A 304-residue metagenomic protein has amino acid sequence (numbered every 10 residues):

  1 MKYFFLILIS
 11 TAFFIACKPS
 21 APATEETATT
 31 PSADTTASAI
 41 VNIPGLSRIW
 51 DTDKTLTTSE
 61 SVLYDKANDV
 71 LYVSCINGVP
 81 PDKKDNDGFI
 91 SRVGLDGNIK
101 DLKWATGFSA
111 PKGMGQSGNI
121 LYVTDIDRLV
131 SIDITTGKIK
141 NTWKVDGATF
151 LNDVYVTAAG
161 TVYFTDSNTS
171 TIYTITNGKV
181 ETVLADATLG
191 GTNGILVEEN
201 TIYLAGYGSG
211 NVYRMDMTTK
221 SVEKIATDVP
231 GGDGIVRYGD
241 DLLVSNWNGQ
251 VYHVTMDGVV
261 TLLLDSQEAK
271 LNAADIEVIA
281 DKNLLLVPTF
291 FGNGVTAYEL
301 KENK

Functional and structural regions predicted by a protein language model:
F13-A16: C-terminal motif of bacterial Sec signal peptides marking the signal peptidase cleavage site
K18-S20: Bacterial signal peptide processing site
T35-L56: A short helix->beta-strand "capping" segment at the edge of beta-propeller domains
L46-D53, N98-A105, K138-K144, K179-D186 (+2 more regions): A short beta-strand motif characteristic of beta-propeller blades
L56-N68, N86, A105-I120, D146-V162 (+5 more regions): Beta-rich, blade/repeat-based domains predominating in secreted/periplasmic proteins but also intracellular
N77-P81, R128, T169-T171, S209-G210 (+1 more regions): Short glycine/acidic-enriched loop and turn motifs that connect beta-strands
V93-G97, D133-K138, I175-K179, D216-K220 (+2 more regions): Short loop/turn segments that connect beta-strands within beta-propeller blades
D275-K304: Blade-level signature of beta-propeller repeat domains, shared across WD40, Kelch, NHL, RCC1 and BNR/Asp-box propellers
